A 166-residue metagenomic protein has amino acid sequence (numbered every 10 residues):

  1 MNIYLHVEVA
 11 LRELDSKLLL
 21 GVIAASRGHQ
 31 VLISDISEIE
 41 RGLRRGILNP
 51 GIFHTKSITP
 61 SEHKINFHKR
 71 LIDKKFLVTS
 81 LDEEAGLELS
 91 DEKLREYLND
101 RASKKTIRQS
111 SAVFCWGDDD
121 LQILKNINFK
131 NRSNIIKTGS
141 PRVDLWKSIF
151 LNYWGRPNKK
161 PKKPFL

Functional and structural regions predicted by a protein language model:
N2-N158: Active-site and donor-binding regions of nucleotide-sugar-utilizing enzymes
K160-L166: Conserved donor-binding/catalytic core segment of Leloir-type glycosyltransferases
